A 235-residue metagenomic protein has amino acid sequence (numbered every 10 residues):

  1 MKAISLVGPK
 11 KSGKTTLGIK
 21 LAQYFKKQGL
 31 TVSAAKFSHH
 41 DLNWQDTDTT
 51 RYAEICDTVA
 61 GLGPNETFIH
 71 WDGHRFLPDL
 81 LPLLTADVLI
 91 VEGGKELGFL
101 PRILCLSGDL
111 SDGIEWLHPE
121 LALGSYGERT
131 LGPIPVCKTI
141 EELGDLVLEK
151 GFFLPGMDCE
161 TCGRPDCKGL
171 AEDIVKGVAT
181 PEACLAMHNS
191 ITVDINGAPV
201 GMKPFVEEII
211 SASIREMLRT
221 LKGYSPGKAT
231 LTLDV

Functional and structural regions predicted by a protein language model:
L6: Hydrophobic anchor at the beta1->P-loop junction of P-loop NTPases
K10: The conserved Walker
K14: Conserved lysine of the Walker
K20-D72: N-terminal phosphate/diphosphate-binding loop that engages ATP/GTP or pyrophosphate donors across diverse enzyme folds
A34-A35, V88-V91, L100-S107, S111-L131: Conserved beta-strand/loop subsegment of P-loop NTPase cores
T67-L110: Glycine-rich phosphate-binding loop used to anchor ATP phosphates in small-molecule kinases, encompassing both
D145-D158: Immediate flanking context of iron-sulfur cluster ligation sites
G156-E172, A186: Local cysteine-cluster metal-coordination motifs and their immediate loop/turn environment, predominantly Fe-S cluster
